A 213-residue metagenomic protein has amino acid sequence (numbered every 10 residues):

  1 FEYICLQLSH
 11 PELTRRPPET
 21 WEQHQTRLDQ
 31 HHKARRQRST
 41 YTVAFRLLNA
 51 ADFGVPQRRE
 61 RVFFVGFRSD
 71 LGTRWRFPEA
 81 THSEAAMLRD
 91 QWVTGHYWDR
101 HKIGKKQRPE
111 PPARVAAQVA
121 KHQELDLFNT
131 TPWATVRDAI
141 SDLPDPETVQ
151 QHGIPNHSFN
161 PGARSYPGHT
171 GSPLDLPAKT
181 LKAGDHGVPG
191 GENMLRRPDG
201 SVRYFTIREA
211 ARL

Functional and structural regions predicted by a protein language model:
F1-L174: Class I S-adenosyl-L-methionine
S39-Y41, L71-T73, P177, G191-N193 (+1 more regions): Generic structural motif recognizing short loop/turn segments at the entrances and edges of beta-strands
R68, D185-G187, E209: A broadly conserved detector of short glycine/acidic/proline-rich loop/turn motifs that flank catalytic sites and bind
D138-S141, K179, A211: Internal, well-ordered alpha-helical scaffold/interface segments that support domain packing or protein-protein contacts
P161-L195: Internal helical hairpin/lid segments
L195-L213: Low-complexity, glycine/alanine/valine/leucine- and proline-rich hydrophobic stretches
